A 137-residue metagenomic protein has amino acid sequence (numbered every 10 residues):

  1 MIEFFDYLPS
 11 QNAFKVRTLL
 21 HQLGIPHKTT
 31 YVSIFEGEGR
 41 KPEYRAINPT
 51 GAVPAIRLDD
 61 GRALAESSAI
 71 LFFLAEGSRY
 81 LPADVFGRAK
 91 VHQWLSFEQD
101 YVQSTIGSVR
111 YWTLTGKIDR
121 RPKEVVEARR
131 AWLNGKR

Functional and structural regions predicted by a protein language model:
M1-E127: GST-like domain detector, emphasizing the conserved glutathione-binding G-site in the N-terminal thioredoxin-like
V125-R137: Amphipathic alpha-helical packing segments from all-alpha helical-bundle domains
